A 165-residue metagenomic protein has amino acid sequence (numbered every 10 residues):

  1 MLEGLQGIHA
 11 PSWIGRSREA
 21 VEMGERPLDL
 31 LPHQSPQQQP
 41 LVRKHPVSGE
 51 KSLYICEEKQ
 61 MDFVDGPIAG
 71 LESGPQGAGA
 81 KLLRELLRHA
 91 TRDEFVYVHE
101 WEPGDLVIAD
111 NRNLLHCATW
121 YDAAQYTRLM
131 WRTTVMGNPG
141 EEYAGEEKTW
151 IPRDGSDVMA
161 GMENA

Functional and structural regions predicted by a protein language model:
M1-L106, R112-A165: Non-heme Fe(II) oxygenase catalytic core, chiefly the N-lobe of the double-stranded beta-helix
